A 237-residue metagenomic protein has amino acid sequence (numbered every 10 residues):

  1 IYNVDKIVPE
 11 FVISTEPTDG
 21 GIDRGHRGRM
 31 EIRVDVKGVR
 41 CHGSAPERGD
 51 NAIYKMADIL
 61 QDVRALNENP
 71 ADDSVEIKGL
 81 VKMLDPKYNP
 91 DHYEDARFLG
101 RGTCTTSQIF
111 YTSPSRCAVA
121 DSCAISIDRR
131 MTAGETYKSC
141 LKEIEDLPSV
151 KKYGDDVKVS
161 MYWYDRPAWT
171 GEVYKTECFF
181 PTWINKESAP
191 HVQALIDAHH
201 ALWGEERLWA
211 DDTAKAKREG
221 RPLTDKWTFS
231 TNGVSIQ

Functional and structural regions predicted by a protein language model:
I1-V12: Contiguous, small/hydrophobic- and glycine-enriched helical/loop subdomains that border and often "cap" functional
E10, P17-D19: Short, glycine/charge-rich beta-strand/loop segments that flank catalytic centers and engage negatively charged groups
P17, R24, E31-Q237: Metal-dependent amide/peptide-bond hydrolase catalytic core, centered on the "pita-bread" metallohydrolase fold
